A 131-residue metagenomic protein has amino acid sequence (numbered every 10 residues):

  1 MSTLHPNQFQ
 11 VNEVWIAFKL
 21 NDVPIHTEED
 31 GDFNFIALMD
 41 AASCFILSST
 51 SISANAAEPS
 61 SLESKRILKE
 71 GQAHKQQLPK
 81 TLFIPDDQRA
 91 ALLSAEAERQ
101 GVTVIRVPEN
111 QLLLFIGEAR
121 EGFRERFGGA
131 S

Functional and structural regions predicted by a protein language model:
M1-S131: Secondary-structure boundary/capping micro-motif
